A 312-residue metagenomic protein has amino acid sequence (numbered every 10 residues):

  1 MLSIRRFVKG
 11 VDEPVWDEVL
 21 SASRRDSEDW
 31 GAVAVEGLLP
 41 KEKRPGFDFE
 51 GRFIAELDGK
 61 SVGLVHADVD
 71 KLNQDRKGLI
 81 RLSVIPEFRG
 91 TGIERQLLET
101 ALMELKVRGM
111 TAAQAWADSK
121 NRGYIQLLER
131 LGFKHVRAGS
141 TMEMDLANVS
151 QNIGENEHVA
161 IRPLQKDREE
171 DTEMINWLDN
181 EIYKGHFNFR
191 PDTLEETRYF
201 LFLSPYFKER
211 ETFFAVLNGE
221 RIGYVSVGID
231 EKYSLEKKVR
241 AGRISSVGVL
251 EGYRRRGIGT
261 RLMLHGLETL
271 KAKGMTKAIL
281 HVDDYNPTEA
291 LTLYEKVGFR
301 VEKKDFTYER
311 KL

Functional and structural regions predicted by a protein language model:
M1-L39, G154-D192: Short amphipathic alpha-helix that is part of the acyltransferase structural core
L20-L57, S61-D68, F189-L217, I222-S226 (+1 more regions): Active-site rim helix/loop that mediates acceptor-substrate recognition in acyltransferases
I54, I80-G90, V247-R254, D284: A short, internal acetyl-CoA/4′-phosphopantetheine-binding micro-motif in the GNAT/acyltransferase core
K60, K71-N73, I85-V159, F306-R310: Acyl-donor-binding surface of acyltransferase catalytic domains
V69-I80, R89, E209, E231-I244 (+2 more regions): A conserved beta-turn-beta hairpin within the catalytic core of GNAT-like acetyltransferases that forms part
K77, L105-D118, L270-V282: Conserved GNAT acetyl-CoA-binding A-motif
G90-M103, S246-V249, R255-E268, A272 (+1 more regions): Conserved acetyl-CoA-binding loop-helix of GNAT-fold acetyltransferases
S140-K166, T276-I279, D283-L291, V297-L312: C-terminal "cap" of GNAT-fold acetyltransferases
